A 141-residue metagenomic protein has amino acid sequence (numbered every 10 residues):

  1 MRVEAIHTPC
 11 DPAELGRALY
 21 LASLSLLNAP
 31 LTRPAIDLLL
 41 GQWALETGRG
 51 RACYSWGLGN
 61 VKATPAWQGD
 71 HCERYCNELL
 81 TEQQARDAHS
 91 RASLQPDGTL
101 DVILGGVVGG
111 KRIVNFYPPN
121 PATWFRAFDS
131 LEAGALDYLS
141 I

Functional and structural regions predicted by a protein language model:
M1-I141: Catalytic cores of secreted/periplasmic lytic hydrolases that degrade extracellular macromolecules
